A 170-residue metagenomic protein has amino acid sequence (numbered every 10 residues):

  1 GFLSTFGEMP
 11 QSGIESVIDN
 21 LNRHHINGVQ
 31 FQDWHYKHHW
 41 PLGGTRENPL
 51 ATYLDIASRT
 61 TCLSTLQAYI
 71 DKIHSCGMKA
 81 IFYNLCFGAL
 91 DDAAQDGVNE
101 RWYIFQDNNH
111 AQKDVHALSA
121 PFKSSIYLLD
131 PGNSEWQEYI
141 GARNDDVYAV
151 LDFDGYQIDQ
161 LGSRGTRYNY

Functional and structural regions predicted by a protein language model:
G1-H38: An acidic-aromatic substrate-binding cleft motif
G1-Q11, F82, C86-L151: Active-site-adjacent "subsite" loops/lids of carbohydrate-active enzymes
S16-D19, S64-D71, S75, A142 (+1 more regions): Alpha-helical scaffolding segments of alpha/beta enzyme cores, especially the outer helices of TIM-barrel or partial
V17, I26-V29, I56, V98 (+3 more regions): Extended aliphatic helical segments
H25-N27, H74-A80, D152-D154: Short, well-ordered coil/turn segments that N-cap beta-strands
N27-H35, D130, Q137-Y170: Active-site groove signature of glycoside hydrolases
F31, H35-S119: Acidic/aromatic-lined carbohydrate-recognition and catalytic surfaces of CAZymes acting on diverse glycans
L54-T61, K123, G162-Y168: Amphipathic, soluble alpha/beta structural segments
